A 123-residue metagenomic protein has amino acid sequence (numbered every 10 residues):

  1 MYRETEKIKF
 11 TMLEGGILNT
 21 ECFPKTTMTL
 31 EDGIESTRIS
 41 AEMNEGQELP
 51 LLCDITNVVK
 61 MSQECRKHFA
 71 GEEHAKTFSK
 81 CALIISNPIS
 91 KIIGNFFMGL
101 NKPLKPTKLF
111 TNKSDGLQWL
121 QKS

Functional and structural regions predicted by a protein language model:
M1-S123: Amphipathic, Lys/Arg-enriched alpha-helical "gate/interface" segment within cytosolic domains that mediates
